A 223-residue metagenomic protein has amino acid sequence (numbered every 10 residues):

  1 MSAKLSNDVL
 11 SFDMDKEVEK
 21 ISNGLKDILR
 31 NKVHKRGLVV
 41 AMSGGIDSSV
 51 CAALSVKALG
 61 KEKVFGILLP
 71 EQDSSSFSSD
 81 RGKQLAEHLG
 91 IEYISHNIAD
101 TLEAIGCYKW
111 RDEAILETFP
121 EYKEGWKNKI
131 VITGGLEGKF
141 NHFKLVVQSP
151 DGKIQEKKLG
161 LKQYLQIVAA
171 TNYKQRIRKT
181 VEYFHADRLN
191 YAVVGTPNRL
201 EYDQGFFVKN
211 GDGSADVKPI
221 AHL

Functional and structural regions predicted by a protein language model:
M1-D203, V208: ATP-dependent adenylation/nucleotidyltransferase module used to activate substrates
F65-P70, V217-L223: Short, acidic/small-residue loops that bind anionic groups at enzyme active sites
F206-H222: A mobile, often basic/glycine-rich helix-loop segment that functions as the active-site lid/recognition loop
